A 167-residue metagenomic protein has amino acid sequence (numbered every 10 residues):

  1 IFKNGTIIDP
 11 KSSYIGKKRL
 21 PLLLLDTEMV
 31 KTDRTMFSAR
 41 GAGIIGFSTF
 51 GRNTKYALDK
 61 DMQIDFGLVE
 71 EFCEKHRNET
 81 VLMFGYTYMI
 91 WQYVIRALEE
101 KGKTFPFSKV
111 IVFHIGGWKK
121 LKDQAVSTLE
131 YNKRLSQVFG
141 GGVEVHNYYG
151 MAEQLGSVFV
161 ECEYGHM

Functional and structural regions predicted by a protein language model:
I1-Y14: Conserved structural elements of the adenylate-forming
G16-L25, D33-M167: Active-site glycine/GP-rich loop and adjacent strand/helix microenvironment that borders small-molecule binding pockets
E28: Conserved AMP-binding
